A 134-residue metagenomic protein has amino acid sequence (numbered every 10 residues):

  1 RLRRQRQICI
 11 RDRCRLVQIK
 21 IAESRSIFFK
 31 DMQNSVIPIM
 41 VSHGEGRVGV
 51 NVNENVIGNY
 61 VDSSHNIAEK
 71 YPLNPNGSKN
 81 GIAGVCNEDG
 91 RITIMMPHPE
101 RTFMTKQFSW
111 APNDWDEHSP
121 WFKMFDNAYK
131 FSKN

Functional and structural regions predicted by a protein language model:
R1-I10: Single conserved hydrophobic/aromatic residue that forms the stacking wall/gate of nucleotide- or nucleobase-binding
R11-N134: Amide-donor transfer/coupling interface in amidating biosynthetic enzymes
